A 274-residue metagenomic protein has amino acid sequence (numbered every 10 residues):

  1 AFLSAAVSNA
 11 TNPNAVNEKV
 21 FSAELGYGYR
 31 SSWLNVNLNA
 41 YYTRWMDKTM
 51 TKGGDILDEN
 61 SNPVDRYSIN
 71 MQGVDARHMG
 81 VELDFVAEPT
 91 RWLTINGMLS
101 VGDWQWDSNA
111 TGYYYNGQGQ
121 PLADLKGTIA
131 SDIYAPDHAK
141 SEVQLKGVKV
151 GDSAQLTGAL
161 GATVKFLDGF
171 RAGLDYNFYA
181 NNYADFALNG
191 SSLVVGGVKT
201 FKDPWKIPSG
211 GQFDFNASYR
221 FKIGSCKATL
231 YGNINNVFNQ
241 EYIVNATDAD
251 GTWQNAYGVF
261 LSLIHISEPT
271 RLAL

Functional and structural regions predicted by a protein language model:
A1, S32-L34, T43-D47, G102-W106 (+2 more regions): Structural signature of outer-membrane beta-barrel domains
A1-N12, M50-N70, D107-K146, A184-D203 (+1 more regions): Solvent-exposed loop segments that connect transmembrane elements
N14-I69, R77-M79, Q105, L230: Membrane-embedded beta-barrel scaffold of Gram-negative outer-membrane proteins
K19-A23, R30-S32, D75-M79, A154-G158 (+3 more regions): Residues that define the transmembrane beta-barrel architecture of outer-membrane proteins
L25-Y29, V81-A87, G97, L160-V164 (+5 more regions): Residues on the lipid-exposed face of transmembrane beta-strands in outer-membrane beta-barrel proteins
W33-V36, W92-I95, D168-A172, I223-A228: Repeated loop/turn-to-beta-strand initiation elements of outer-membrane beta-barrel proteins
Y42-R44, V64-L188: Gram-negative outer-membrane beta-barrel transporters
N177-S191, Y219-L263, S267, R271: C-terminal beta-signal and adjacent terminal beta-strands/loops of Gram-negative outer-membrane beta-barrel proteins
